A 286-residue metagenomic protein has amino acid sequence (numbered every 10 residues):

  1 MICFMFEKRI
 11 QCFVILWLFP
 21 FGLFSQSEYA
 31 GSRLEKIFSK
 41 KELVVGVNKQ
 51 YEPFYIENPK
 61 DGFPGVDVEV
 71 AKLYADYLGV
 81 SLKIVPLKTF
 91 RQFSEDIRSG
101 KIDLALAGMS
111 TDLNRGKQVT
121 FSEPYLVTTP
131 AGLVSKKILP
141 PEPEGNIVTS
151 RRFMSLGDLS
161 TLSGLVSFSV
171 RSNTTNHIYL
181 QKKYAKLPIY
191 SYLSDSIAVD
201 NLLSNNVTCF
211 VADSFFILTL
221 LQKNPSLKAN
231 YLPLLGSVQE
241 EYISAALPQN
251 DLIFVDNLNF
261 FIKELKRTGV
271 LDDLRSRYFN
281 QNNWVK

Functional and structural regions predicted by a protein language model:
I2-F13: Bacterial N-terminal signal peptides that target proteins for export
S27-G31, V68-Y77, K136-G157, L165-S167 (+2 more regions): Extended ligand-binding regions for polar small-molecule ligands
S27-M109, L113, K117, S191: Extracytoplasmic small-molecule ligand-binding "clamshell" domains of the periplasmic binding protein/Venus flytrap
G46-Y51, P86-F90, L104-D112, S135-K136 (+4 more regions): Beta->alpha turn/N-cap motifs
K49, L126-V134, L139-P141, S214-I262 (+1 more regions): Periplasmic-binding protein-like
V68, K72-D76, R91, E95 (+8 more regions): Solvent-exposed, polar/charged alpha-helical surfaces in well-ordered, non-transmembrane soluble domains, broadly
R91, M109-Q118, Y179-K182, V199-Q239: A ligand-binding cleft/hinge motif common to bilobed small-molecule-binding domains
